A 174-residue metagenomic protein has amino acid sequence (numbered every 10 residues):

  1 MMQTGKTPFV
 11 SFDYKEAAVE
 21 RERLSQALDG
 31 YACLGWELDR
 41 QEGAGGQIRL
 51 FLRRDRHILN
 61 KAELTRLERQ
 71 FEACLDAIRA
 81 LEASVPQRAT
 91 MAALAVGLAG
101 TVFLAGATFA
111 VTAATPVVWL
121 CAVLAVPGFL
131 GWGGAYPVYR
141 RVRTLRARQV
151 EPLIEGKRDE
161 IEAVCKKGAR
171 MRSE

Functional and structural regions predicted by a protein language model:
M1-E174: Terminus-proximal functional modules
